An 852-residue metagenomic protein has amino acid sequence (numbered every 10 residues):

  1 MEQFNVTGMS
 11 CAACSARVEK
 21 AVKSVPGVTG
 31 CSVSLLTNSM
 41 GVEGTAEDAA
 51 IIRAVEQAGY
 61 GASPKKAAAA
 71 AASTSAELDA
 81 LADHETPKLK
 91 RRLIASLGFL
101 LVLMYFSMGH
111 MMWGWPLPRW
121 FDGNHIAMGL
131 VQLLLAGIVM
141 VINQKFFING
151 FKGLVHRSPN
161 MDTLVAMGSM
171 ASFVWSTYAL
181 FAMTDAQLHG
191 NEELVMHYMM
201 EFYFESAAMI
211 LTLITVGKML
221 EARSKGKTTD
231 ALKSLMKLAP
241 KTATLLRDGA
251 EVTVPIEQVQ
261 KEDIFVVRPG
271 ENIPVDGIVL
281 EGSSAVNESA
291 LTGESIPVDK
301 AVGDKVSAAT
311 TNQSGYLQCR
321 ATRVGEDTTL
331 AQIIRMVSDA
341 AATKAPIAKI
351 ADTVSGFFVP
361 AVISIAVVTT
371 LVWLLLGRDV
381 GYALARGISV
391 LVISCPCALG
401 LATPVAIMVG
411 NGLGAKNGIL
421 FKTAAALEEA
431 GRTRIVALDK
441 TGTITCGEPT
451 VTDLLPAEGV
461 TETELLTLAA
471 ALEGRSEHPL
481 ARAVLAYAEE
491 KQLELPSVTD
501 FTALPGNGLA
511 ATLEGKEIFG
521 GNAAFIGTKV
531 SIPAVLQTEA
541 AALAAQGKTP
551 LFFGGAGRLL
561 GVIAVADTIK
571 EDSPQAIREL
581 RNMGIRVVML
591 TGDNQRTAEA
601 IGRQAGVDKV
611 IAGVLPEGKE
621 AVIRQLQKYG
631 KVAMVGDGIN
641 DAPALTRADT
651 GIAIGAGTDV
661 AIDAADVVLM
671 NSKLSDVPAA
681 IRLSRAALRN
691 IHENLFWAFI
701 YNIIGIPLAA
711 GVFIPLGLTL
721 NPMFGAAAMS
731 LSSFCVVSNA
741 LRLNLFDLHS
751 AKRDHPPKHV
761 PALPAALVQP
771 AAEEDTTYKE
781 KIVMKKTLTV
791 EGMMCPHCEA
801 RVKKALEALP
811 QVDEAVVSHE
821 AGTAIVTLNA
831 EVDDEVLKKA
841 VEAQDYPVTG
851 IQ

Functional and structural regions predicted by a protein language model:
M1-A127, K152, K225, S234 (+4 more regions): Flexible metal-binding regulatory segments at protein termini and peripheral loops
A16, P269, T343, T433 (+5 more regions): Conserved ATP-binding TGD loop and adjacent catalytic N/P-domain core of P-type ATPases
P26-E43, D48, E201-F202, K233-D327 (+2 more regions): Conserved cytosolic catalytic loops of P-type ATPases
K88-T242, T353, L454, P722 (+1 more regions): Transmembrane helix-loop-helix hairpins at the membrane interface
R91, T310, G431-L438, I444-E477 (+3 more regions): ATP-driven catalytic headpiece of P-type ATPases
M112-I126, V155, V174, L413 (+9 more regions): Membrane-embedded alpha-helical bundles of multi-pass transporters
M183-A186, E192-E193, A208-P269, K300 (+5 more regions): Juxtamembrane coupling segments of multi-pass membrane pumps/enzymes
L291, I350, A385, A398-L472 (+4 more regions): Conserved catalytic phosphorylation-site environment of P-type ATPases
